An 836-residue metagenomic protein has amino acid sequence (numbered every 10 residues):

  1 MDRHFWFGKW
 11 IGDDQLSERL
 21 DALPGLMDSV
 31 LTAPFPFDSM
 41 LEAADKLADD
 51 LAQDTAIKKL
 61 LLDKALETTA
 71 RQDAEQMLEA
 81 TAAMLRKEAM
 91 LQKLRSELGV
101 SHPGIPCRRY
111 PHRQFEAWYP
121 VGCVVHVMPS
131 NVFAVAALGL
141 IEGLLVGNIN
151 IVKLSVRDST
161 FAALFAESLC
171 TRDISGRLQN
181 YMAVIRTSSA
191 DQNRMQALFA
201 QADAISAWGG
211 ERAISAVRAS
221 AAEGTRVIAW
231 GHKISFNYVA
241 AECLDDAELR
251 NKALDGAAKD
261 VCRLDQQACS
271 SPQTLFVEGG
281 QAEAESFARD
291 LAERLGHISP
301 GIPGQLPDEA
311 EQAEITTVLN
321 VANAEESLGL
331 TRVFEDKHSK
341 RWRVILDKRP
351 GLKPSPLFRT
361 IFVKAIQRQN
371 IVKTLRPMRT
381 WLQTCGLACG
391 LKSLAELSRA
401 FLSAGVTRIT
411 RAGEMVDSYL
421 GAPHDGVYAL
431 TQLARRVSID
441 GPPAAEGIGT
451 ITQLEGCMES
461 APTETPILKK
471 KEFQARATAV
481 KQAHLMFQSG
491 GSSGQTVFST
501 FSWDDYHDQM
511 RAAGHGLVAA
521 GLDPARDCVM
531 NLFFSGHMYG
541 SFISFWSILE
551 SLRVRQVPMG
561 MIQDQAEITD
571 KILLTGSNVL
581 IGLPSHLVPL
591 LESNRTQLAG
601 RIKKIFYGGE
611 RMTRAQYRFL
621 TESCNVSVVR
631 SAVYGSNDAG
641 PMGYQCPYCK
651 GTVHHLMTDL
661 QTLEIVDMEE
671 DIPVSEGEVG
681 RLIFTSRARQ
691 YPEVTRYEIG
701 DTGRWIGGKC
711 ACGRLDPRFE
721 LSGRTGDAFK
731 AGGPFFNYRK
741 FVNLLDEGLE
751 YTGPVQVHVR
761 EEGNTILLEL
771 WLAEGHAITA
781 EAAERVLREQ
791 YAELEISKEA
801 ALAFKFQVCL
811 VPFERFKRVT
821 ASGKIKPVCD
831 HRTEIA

Functional and structural regions predicted by a protein language model:
M1-L26, V30-A33, D38, A197-C457 (+1 more regions): Active-site glycine/GP-rich loop and adjacent strand/helix microenvironment that borders small-molecule binding pockets
M1-V124, S438-Q488, G494-A520, P524-R526 (+3 more regions): Nucleotide 5′-phosphate-binding alpha/beta core
M40, E142-V146, I371, S489-G490: Hydrophobic alpha-helical segments that mediate membrane insertion or helix-helix packing
G104-C262: Rossmann-like NAD(P) dinucleotide-binding subdomain of oxidoreductase/dehydrogenase enzymes
G122, R526-D527, K603, G680: Nucleotide donor/acceptor-binding cores
V124, S489-S492, V529, L580 (+2 more regions): Conserved S/T- and glycine-rich ATP-binding loop of Class I adenylate-forming
V124-V127, I151, E278, Q383-L387 (+1 more regions): Short hydrophobic beta-strand segments
W503-A519, C528-V588: AMP-binding/adenylate-forming
